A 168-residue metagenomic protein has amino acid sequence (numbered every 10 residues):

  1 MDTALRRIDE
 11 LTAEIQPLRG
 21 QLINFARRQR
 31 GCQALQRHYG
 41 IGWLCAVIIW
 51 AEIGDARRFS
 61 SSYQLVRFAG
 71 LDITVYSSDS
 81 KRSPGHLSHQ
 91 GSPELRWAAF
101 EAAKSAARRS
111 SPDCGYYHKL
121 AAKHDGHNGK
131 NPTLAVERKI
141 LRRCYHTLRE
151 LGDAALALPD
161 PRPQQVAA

Functional and structural regions predicted by a protein language model:
M1-A168: A detector of single, family-specific signature residues that are central to catalytic or substrate-handling motifs
